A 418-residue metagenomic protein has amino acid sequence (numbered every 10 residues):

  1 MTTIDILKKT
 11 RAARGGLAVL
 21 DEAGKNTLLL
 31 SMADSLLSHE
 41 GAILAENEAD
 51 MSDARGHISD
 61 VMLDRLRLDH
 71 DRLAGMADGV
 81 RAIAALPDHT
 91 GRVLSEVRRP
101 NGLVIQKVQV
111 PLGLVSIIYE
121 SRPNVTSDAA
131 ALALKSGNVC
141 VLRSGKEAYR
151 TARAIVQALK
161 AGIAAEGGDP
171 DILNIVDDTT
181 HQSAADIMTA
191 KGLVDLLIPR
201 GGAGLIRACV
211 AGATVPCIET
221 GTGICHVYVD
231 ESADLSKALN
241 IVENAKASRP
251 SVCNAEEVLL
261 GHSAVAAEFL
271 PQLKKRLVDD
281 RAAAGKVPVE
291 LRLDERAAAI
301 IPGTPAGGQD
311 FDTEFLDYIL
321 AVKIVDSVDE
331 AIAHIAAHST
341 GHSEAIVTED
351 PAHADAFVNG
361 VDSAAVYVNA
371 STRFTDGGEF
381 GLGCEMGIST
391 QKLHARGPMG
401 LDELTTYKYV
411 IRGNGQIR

Functional and structural regions predicted by a protein language model:
M1-I105, L132: N-terminal Rossmann-like NAD(P)+-binding subdomain of aldehyde/semialdehyde dehydrogenases
T3, E22, P123, L235 (+2 more regions): Residues at or immediately preceding the N-termini of alpha-helices
A13-L20, S35-H39, E46, D50 (+15 more regions): Change "in soluble alpha/beta enzymes" to "in soluble alpha/beta proteins
A18-V19, E231, I324, V347: A structural signal for short, well-ordered beta-strand elements
A85, V93-S236: Rossmann-like NAD(P) dinucleotide-binding subdomain of oxidoreductase/dehydrogenase enzymes
E120-V139, A158-A161, A165, I206-D317 (+1 more regions): ALDH superfamily catalytic-core signature
G307-R418: Conserved C-terminal structural/oligomerization subdomain of aldehyde/semialdehyde dehydrogenase
